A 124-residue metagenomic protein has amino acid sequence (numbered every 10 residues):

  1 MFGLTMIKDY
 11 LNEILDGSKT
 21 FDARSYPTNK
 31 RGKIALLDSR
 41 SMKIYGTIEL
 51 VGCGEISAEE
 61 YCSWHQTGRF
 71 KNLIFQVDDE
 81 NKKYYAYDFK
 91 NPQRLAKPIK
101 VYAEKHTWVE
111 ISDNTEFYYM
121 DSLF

Functional and structural regions predicted by a protein language model:
M1-F124: Structured alpha/beta reader/binder surfaces that contact nucleic acids or chromatin modification marks
